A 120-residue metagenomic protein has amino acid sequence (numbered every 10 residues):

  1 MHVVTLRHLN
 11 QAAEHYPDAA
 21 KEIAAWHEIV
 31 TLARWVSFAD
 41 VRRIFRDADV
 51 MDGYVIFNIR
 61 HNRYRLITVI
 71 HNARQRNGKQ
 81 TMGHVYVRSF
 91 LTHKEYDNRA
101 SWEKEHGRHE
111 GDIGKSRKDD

Functional and structural regions predicted by a protein language model:
M1-R63, N72-H84, H93-D120: Basic, Lys/Arg-enriched alpha-helical interface segments
